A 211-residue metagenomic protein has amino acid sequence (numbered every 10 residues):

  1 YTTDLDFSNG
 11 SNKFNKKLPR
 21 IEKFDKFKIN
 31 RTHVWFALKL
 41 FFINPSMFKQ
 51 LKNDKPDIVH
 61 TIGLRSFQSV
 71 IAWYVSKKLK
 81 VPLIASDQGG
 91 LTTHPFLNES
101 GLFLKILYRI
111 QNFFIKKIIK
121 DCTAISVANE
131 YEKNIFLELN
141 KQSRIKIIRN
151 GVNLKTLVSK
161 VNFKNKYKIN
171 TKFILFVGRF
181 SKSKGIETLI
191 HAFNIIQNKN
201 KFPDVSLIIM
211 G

Functional and structural regions predicted by a protein language model:
Y1-L38: N-terminal strand-loop element at the rim of the active site of nucleotide-sugar-dependent glycosyltransferases
D4, Y131, G151: Carbohydrate-associated surface elements
D6-F7, V152, V177, S206-G211: Glycosyltransferase donor-sugar binding loop
N12, N134-L137, G151-K166, N170: Acidic anion/phosphate-binding donor-loop and adjacent secondary structure in glycosyltransferase catalytic cores
I43-S46, I58-T93: An aromatic- and histidine-rich active-site surface loop
K55, S159-F173, Q197-F202: Nucleotide-sugar donor-binding and catalytic loop/hinge architecture of NDP-sugar-dependent glycosyltransferases
Y74-K78, L91, K105-I125, L139: Membrane-proximal helix-turn-helix segments that form the acceptor-binding/catalytic region of lipid-linked
S126, K168-I195, I208: Conserved donor-binding/catalytic core segment of Leloir-type glycosyltransferases
